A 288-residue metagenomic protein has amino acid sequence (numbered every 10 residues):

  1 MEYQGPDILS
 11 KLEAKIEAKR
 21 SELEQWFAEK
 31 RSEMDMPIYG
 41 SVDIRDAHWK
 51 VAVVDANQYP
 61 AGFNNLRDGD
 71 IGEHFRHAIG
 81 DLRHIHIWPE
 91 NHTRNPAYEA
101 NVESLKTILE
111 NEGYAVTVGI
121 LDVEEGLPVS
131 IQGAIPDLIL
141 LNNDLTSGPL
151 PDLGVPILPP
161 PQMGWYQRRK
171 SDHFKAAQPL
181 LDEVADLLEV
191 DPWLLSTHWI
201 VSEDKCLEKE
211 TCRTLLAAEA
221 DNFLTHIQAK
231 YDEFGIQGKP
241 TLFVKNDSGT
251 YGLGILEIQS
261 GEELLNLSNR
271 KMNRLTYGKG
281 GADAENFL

Functional and structural regions predicted by a protein language model:
M1-M34, D182-W193: Short glycine- and acidic-rich boundary segments immediately preceding or forming the N-terminal edge of structured
M34-P60, K245: Conserved metal-phosphate-binding beta-hairpin within the catalytic cores of diverse ATP-dependent phosphoryl-transfer
R45-V51, N222-A229, F234-F243, S248-I255 (+1 more regions): Phosphate-binding site of ATP-dependent enzymes
V51, H84, D137-L138: Structural motif
N57-N65, G252-L253: Glycine-rich phosphate/pyrophosphate-binding beta-alpha loops
N65-H74, Q259: A short alpha/beta connector and helix-capping loop motif
D70-E73, T93-G238: Conserved N-proximal alpha/beta basic substrate-recognition cap immediately N-terminal to, or forming the N-lobe
F75-I85, I236: Glycine-rich phosphate/diphosphate-binding loops that line cofactor/substrate pockets in enzymes
